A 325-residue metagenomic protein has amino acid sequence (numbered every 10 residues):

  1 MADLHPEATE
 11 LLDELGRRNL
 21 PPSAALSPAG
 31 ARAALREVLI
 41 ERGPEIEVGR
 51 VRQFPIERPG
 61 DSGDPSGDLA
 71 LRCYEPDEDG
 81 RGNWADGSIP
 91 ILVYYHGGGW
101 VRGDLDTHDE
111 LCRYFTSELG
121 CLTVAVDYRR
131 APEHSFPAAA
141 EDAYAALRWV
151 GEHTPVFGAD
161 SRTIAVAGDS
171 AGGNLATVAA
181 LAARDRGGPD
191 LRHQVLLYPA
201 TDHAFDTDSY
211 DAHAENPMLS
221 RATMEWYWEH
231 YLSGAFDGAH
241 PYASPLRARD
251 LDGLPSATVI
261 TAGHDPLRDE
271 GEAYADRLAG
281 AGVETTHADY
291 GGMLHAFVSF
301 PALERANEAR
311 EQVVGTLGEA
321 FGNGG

Functional and structural regions predicted by a protein language model:
M1-C73, G322-G325: A glycine/proline-hinged amphipathic helix-loop "lid/cap" segment that gates access to hydrophobic ligand pockets
G87-G98: Short beta-strand element of the alpha/beta-hydrolase
D106-A125: Short amphipathic alpha-helix adjacent to the substrate-entry channel of hydrolases
H134-V156, V313: Alpha/beta-hydrolase active-site loop
G151-V166, R186: Gly/Ser-rich "nucleophile elbow"/oxyanion-hole loop immediately N-terminal to the catalytic nucleophile in hydrolases
L181-F236: Hydrolase active-site cap/lid region
V259-T261: Short beta-strand/loop motif that positions the catalytic acidic residue of the alpha/beta-hydrolase fold
A302-G325: Catalytic active-site module of serine/aspartate enzymes centered on a nucleophile-bearing elbow/loop
